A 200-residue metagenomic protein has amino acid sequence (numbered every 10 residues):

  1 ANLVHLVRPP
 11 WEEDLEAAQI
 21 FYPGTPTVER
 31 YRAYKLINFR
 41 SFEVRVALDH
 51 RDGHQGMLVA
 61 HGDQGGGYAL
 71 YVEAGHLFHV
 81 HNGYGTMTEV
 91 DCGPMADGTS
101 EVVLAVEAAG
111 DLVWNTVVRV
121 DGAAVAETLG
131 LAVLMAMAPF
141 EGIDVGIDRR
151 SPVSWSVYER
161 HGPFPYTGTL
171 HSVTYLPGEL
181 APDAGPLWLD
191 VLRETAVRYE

Functional and structural regions predicted by a protein language model:
N2-E200: Extracellular glycan-associated modules
